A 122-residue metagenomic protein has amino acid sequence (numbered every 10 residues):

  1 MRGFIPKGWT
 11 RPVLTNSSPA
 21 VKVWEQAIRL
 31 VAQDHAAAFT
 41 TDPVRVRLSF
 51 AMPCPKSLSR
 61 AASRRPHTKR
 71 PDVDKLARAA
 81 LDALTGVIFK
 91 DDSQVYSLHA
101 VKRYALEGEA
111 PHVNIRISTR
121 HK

Functional and structural regions predicted by a protein language model:
M1-K122: Acidic, proline/glycine-enriched N-terminal capping motif
